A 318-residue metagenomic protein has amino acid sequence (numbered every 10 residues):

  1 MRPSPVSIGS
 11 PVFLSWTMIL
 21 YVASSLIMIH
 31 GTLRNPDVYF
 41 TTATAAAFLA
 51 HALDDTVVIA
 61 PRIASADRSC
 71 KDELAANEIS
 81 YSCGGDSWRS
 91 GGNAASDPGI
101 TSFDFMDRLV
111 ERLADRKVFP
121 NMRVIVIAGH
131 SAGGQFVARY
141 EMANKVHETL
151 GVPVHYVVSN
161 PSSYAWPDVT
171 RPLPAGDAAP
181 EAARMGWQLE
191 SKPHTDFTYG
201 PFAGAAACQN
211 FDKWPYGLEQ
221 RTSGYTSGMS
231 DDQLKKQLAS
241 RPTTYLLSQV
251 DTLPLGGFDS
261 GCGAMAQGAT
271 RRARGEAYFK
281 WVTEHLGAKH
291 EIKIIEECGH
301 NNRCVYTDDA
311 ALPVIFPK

Functional and structural regions predicted by a protein language model:
M1-S25, L33, D37-V57, I79-P98 (+8 more regions): A domain-start/cap signature at the N-terminus of enzymes
H30, P242-A269, E297: Conserved strand-to-loop "acid loop" that flanks and positions the catalytic carboxylate
H30-R34, S162: Active-site glycine-rich loops that stabilize anionic/oxyanionic intermediates across multiple enzyme folds
A43, G134-H147, D309: Short glycine-enriched nucleophile-adjacent loop and the immediately C-terminal alpha-helix near the catalytic center
H51-C70: Conserved alpha/beta-hydrolase
P61-I63, V154-W166: Active-site nucleophile loop of the alpha/beta-hydrolase fold
R123, V152, Q237-T243: Short, proline-enriched alpha-helix->beta-strand connector loops that line the catalytic pocket of alpha/beta-hydrolase
L246, V250, D259, E276-K318: C-terminal catalytic histidine-bearing segment of alpha/beta-hydrolase fold enzymes
